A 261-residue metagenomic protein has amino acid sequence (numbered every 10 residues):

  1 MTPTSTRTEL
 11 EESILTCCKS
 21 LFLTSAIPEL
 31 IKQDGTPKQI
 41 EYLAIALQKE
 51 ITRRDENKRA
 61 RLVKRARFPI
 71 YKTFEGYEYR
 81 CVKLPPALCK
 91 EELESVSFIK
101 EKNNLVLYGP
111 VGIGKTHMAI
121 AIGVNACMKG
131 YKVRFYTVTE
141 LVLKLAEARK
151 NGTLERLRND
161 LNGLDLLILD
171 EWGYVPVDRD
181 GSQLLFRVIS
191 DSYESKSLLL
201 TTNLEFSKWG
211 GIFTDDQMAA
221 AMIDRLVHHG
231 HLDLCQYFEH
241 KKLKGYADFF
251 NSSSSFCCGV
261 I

Functional and structural regions predicted by a protein language model:
M1-S25: Charged, compositionally biased N-terminal leader segments and the immediate start of the first structured element
T4-R7, K32-P37, R67-F68, R80-K83 (+4 more regions): Conserved phosphate/pyrophosphate-binding and hydrolysis machinery centered on Walker-type P-loop NTPases, extending
T16, R67-I70, C81-V82, S253-V260: Phosphate-binding site recognition
C18-I70: Interdomain "pre-motor" coupling segment immediately N-terminal to P-loop NTPase/helicase cores
L30, K132, Y136, E140-A148 (+3 more regions): Replace "adjacent to P-loop NTPase cores in ATP/GTP-dependent enzymes" with "adjacent to NTP-binding cores
K72-V96: N-terminal pre-Walker A segment at the start of P-loop NTPase domains
A87-G163, I212-F213: Conserved P-loop
